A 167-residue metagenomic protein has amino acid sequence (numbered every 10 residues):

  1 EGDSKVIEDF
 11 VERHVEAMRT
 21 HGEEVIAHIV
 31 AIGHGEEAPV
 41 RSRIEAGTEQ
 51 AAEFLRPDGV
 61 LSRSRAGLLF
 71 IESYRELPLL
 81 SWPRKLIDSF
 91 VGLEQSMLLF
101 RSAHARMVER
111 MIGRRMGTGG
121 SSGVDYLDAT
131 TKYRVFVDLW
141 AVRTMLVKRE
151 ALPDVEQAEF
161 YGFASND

Functional and structural regions predicted by a protein language model:
E1-D167: Surface-exposed peri-terminal alpha-helical interaction modules
